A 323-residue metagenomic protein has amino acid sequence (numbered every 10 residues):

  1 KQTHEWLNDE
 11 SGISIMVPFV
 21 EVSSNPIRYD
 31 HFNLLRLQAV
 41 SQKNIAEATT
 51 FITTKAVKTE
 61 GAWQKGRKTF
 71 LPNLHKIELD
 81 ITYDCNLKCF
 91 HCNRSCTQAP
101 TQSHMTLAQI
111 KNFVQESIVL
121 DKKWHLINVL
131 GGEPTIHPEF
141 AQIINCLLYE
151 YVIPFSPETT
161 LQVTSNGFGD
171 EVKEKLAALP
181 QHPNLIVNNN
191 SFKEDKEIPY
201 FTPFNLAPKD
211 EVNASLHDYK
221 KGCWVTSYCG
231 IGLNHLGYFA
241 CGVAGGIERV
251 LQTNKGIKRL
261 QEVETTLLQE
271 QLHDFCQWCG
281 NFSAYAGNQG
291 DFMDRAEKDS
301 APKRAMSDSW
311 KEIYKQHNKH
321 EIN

Functional and structural regions predicted by a protein language model:
Q2-M16: Extreme N-terminal basic, low-complexity initiation segments that serve as generic localization/processing leaders
L7, N25, D30, L35 (+3 more regions): A C-terminal cap/extension of S-adenosyl-L-methionine-dependent methyltransferases that defines the acceptor-substrate
V17, E21-V163, S309-E321: Conserved alpha-helical substructure of the radical SAM core
K55-L74, E197-A207, V243-E262: Short, charged low-complexity linear segments at domain edges
V114, V119, I136-R249: Conserved AdoMet/S-adenosylmethionine-binding subsite of the radical SAM
S156-K173, R259-F275, A305-N323: Repeat-unit-sized solenoid/scaffold elements
E211-R304, K319: Accessory C-terminal segments flanking Radical SAM cores
